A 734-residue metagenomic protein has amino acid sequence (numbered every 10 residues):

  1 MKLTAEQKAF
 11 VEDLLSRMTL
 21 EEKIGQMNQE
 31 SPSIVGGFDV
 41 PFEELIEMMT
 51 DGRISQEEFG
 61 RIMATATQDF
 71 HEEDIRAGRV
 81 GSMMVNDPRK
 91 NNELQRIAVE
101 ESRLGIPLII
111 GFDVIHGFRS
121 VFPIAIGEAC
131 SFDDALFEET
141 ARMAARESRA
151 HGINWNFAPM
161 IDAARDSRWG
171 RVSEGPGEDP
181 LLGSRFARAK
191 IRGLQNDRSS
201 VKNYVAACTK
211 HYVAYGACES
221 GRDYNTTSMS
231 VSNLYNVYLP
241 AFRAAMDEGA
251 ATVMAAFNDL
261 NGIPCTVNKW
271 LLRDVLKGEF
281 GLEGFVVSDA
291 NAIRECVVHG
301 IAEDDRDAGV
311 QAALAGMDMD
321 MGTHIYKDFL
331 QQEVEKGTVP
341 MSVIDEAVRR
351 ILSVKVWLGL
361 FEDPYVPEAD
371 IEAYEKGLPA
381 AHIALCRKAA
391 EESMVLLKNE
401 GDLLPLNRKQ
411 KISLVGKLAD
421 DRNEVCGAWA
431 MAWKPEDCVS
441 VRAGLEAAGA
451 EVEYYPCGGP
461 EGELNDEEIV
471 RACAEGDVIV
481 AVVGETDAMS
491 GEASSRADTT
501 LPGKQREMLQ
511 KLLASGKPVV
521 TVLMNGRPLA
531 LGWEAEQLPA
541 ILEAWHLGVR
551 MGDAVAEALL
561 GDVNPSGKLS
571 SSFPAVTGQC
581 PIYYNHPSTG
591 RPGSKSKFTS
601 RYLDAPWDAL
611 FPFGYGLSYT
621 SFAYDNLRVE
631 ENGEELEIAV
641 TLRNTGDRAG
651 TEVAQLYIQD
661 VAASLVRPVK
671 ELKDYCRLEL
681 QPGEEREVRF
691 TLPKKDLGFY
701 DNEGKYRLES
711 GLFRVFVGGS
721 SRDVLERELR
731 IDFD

Functional and structural regions predicted by a protein language model:
M1-G698, R707-S721, R727, D732: Glycoside hydrolase catalytic-domain context in secreted enzymes
D701-E703: Flexible, membrane-facing loop/turn or short amphipathic-helix motifs that contact lipid bilayers or gate lipid-binding
